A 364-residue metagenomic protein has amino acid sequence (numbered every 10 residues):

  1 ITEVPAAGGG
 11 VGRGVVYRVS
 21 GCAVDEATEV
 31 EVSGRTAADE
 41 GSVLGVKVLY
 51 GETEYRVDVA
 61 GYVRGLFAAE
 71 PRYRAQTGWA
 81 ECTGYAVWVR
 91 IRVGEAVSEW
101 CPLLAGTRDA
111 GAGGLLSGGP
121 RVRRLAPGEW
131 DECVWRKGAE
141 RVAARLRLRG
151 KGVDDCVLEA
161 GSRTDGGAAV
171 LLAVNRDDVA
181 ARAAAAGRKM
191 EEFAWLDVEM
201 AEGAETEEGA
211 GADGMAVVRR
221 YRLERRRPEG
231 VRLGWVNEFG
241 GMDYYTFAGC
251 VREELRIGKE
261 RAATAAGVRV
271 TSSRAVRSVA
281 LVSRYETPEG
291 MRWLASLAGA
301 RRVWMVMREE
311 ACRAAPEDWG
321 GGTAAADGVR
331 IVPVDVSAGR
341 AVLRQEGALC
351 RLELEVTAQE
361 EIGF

Functional and structural regions predicted by a protein language model:
I1-A194, V198-Y221: Preference for solvent-exposed, low-hydrophobicity sequence contexts
E132-K137, R145-K151, C156-D165, R182-E191 (+2 more regions): Extracellular/virion structural assembly segments
